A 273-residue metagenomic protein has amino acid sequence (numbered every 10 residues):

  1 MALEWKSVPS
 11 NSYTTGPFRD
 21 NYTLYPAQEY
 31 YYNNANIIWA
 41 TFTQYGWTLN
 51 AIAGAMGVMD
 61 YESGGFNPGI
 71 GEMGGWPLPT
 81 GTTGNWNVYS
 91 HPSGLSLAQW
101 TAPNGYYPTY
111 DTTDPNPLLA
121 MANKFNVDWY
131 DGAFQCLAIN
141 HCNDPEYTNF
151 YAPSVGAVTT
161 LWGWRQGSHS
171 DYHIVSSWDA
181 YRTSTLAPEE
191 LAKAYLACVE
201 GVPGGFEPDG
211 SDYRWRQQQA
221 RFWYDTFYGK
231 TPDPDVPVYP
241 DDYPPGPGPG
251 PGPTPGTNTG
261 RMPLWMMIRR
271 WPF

Functional and structural regions predicted by a protein language model:
M1, D242, G246-F273: Enriched but not universal
A2, H173-P240: Active-site or metal-binding loop neighborhoods of secreted/extracellular toxin and effector enzymes
L3-I37, D60-S184: Peptidoglycan-targeting cell-wall enzymes and recognition modules
N33-N34, W47-A51: Short, glycine/acidic-rich beta->alpha junctions
N36, A40, A187-E190, F222-W223 (+1 more regions): Extended low-polarity, hydrophobic cluster-rich segments
A40-T48, V58-G64, G69, A138-P153 (+3 more regions): Structured segments of extracytoplasmic/periplasmic soluble domains in secreted or envelope-associated proteins
L49-M56, A133, L186-A194: Alpha-helical scaffolds flanking conserved acidic
L161-R165, Y228, Y239, P272-F273: Short, aromatic- and cysteine-enriched interfacial helices/patches that mediate contacts at lipid membranes
